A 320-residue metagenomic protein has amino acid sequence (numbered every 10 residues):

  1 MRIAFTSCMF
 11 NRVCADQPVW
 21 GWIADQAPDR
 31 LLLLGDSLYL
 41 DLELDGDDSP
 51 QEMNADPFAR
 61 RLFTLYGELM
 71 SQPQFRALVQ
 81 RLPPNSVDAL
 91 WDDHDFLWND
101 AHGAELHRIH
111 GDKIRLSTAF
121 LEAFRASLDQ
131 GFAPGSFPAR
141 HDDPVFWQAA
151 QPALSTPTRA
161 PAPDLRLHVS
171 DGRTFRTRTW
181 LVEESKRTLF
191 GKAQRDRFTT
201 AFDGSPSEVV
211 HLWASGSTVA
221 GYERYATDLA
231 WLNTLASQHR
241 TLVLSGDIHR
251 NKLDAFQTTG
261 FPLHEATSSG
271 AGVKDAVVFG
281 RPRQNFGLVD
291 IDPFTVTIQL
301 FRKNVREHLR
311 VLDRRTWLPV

Functional and structural regions predicted by a protein language model:
M1-V320: Metal-dependent phosphoester/phosphodiester hydrolase catalytic core
